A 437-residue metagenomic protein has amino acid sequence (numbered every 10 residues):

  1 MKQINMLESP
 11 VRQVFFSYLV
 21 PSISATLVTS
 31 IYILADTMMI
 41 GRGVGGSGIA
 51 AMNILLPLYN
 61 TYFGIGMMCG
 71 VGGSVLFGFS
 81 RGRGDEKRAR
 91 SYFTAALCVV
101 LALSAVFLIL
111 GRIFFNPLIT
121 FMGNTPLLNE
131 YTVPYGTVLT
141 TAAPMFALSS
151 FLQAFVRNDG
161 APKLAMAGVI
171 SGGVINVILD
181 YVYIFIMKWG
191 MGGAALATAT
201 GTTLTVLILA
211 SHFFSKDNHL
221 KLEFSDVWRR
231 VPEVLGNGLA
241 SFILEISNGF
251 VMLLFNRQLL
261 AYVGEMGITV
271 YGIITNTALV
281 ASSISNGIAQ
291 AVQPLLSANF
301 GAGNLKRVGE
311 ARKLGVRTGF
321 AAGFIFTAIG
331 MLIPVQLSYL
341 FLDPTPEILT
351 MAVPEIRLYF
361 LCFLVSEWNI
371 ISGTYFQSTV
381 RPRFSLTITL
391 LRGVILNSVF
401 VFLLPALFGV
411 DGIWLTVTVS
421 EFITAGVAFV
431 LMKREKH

Functional and structural regions predicted by a protein language model:
M1-S22, F77-P144, I186-L239, L296-C362 (+1 more regions): Short alpha-helical transmembrane segments in multi-pass integral membrane proteins
M6-G43, P57-G72, L76, L101-L108 (+4 more regions): N-terminal transmembrane alpha-helices
S17-D36, V138, G172, G201-T205 (+3 more regions): Transmembrane helical elements of multi-pass membrane transporters/channels
I31-A50, I119-P126, V182-W189, G249-V280 (+3 more regions): Helix-terminus/linker motif at the lipid-water interface of multi-pass membrane proteins
T37, G46-I49, E86, F115 (+6 more regions): Membrane-helix interface/capping residues of multi-pass secondary transporters
G46-P57, T132, G136, A195 (+2 more regions): Small-residue hotspots at the loop-to-helix junctions and early N-terminal turns of transmembrane alpha-helices
I49-I109, F146-L164, V270-P334, S366-I388: Small-residue-rich hydrophobic transmembrane alpha-helices
G70, V138-R157, A165-N176, A194-L209 (+5 more regions): Short runs within selected transmembrane alpha-helices of multi-pass transporters and secretion channels
